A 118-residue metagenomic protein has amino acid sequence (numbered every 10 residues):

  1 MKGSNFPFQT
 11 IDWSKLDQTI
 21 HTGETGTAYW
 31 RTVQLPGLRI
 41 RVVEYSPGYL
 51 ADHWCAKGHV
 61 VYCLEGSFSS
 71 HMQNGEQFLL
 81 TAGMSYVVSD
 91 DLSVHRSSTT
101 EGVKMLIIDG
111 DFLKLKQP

Functional and structural regions predicted by a protein language model:
M1-V42: A short, N-terminal "cap"/entry segment at the start of jelly-roll beta-barrel domains of the cupin/DSBH fold
T32, I40-E44, V60, S85-V87 (+1 more regions): Conserved hydrophobic/aromatic beta-strand scaffold that supports enzyme active sites
T32, L50-A56, H71-M72, R96-S98: Short histidine-centered beta-strand/loop micro-motifs that create catalytic or ligand/metal-coordination sites
P36-C55, S89-L92: Conserved short histidine dyad/triad with adjacent acidic residue
Y45, W54-S70: Short, conserved beta-strand element in jelly-roll/cupin
N74-D91: Short acidic-glycine-tyrosine-enriched beta hairpin
D90-L115: Ligand-binding loop in jelly-roll beta-barrel domains
